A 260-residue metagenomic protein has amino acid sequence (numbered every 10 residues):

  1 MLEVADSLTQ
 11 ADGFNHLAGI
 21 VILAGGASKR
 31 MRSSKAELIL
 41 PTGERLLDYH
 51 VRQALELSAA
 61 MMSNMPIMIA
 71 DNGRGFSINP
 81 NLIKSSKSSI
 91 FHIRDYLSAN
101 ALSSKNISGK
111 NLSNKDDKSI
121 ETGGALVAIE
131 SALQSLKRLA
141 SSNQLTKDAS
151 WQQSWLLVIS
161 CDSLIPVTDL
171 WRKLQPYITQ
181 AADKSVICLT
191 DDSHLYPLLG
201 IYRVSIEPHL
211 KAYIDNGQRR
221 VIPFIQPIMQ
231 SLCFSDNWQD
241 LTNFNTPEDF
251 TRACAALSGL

Functional and structural regions predicted by a protein language model:
E3-Y196, I201-Q218, Q226-F244, E248 (+1 more regions): Nucleotide and nucleotide-moiety/phosphate-recognizing core
